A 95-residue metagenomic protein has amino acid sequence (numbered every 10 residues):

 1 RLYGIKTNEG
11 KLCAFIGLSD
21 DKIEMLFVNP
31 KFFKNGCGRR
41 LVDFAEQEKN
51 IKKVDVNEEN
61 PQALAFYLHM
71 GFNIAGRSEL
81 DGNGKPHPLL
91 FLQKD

Functional and structural regions predicted by a protein language model:
R1-A14: Conserved beta-hairpin
R1-G4, K22, K85-P86: A short helix-loop-beta-strand connector motif used in the catalytic cores of GNAT acetyltransferases and, in some
I16-D21: A conserved beta-strand-loop-helix scaffold within acyl/acetyltransferase catalytic domains
I23-F33, V56-N57: A short, internal acetyl-CoA/4′-phosphopantetheine-binding micro-motif in the GNAT/acyltransferase core
V28, K34-Q47, A65-H69: Conserved acetyl-CoA-binding loop-helix of GNAT-fold acetyltransferases
R39-R40, N60-P86: Conserved active-site alpha-helix within GNAT-family acetyltransferase domains
Q47-E59: Conserved GNAT acetyl-CoA-binding A-motif
P88-D95: Terminal substrate-recognition subdomain of acyl/acetyltransferases
